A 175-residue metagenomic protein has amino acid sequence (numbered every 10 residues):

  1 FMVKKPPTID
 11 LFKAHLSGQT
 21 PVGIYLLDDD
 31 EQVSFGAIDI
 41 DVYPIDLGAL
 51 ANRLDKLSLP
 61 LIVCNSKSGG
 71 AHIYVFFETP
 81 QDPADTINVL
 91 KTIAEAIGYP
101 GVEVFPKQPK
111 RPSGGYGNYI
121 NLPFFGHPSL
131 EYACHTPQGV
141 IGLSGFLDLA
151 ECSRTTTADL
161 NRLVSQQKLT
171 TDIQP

Functional and structural regions predicted by a protein language model:
F1-G69, F76-T92, Y99: Signature for HUH/AEP ssDNA processing cores
P6-K13, P106, T156-T157, T170: Alpha-helix initiation/capping motif
T20, V104-F105: Generic, low-specificity signal for short hydrophobic/alpha-helical stretches with a mild N-terminal bias, encompassing
L26, I40, P106, H135-T136: Surface-exposed beta-strand edges and flanking loops
D46-I62, F77-E103, G115-P175: Replication-associated primase and helicase/ATPase modules
G70, P106-G117: Beta-rich nucleic-acid/ligand-interaction surfaces
